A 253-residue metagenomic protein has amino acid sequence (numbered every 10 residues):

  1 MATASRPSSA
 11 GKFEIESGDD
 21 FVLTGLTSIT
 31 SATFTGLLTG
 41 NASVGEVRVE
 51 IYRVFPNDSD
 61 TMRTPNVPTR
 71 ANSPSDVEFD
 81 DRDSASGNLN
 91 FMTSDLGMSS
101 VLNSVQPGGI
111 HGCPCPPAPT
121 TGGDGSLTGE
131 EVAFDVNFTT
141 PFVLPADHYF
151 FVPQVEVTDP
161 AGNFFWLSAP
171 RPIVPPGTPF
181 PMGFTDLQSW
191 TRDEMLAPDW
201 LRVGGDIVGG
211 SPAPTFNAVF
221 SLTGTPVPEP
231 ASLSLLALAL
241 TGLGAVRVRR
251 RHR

Functional and structural regions predicted by a protein language model:
M1-P7, T64: Boundary/junction segments of secreted and surface-exposed precursor proteins
G11-L23, F134-D135: Short beta-strands within extracellular/lumenal beta-sheet-rich domains
F13, T33, T39-N41: A sequence-level detector for low-complexity, Ser/Thr- and acidic-rich stretches
T24-T33, V44, A146: Extended extracellular/luminal ectodomain segments enriched in beta-structured repeat modules
L38-P181: Aromatic- and Gly/Pro-enriched, solvent-exposed loop/edge beta-strand patches characteristic of beta-rich domains
V143-H148, Q154-P226: Short, surface-exposed beta-strand/loop patches at domain edges that form aromatic-rich interfacial subsites
E229-R247: A short, hydrophobic C-terminal helix/tail in secreted or cell-surface proteins
R250-R253: Short, charged juxtamembrane terminal tails flanking transmembrane helices
